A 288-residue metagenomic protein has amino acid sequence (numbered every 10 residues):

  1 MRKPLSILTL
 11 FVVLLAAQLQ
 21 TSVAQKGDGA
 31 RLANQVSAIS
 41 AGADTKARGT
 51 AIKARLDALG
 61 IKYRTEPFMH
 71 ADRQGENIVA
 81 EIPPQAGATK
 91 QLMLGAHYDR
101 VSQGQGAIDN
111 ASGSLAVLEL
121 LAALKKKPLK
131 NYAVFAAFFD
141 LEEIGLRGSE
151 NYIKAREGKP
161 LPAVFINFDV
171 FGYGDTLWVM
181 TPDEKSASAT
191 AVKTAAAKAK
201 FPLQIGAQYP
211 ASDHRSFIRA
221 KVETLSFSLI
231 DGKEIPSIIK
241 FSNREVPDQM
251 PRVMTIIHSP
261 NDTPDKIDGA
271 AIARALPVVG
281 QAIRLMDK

Functional and structural regions predicted by a protein language model:
M1-I7: Positively charged n-region of N-terminal signal peptides that target proteins for export
I7-Q18: Bacterial N-terminal signal peptides
V23-Q25: Boundary of Sec targeting at the N-terminus
G29-P83: A non-catalytic alpha/beta surface segment that caps or lines the substrate-entry region of metallo-dependent hydrolase
V79-E81, Q91-G95, F135-F138, A163-D169 (+3 more regions): Structural recognition of the beta-strand scaffold that forms the well-ordered cores of secreted hydrolase catalytic
R100-A195, F201-G206, P210, H214-S216: Acidic/histidine-rich catalytic neighborhood of metal-dependent amide-processing enzymes
L229-I235, I239: Soluble extramembrane regions of membrane proteins in the secretory/endomembrane system
S237-K288: His/Asp/Glu-rich mid-to-C-terminal helical/loop segments that flank catalytic regions of hydrolases
